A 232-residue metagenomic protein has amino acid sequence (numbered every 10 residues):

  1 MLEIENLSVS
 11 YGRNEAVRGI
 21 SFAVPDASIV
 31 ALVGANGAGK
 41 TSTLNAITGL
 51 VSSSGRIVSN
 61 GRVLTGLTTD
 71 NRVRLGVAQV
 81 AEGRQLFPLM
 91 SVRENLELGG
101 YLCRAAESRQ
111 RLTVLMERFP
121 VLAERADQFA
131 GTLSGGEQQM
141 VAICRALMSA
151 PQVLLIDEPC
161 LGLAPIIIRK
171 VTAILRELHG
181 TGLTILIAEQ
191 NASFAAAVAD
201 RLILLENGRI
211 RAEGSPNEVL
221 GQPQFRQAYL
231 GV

Functional and structural regions predicted by a protein language model:
M1-V232: Glycine-rich phosphate-binding loops of nucleotide-dependent enzymes
